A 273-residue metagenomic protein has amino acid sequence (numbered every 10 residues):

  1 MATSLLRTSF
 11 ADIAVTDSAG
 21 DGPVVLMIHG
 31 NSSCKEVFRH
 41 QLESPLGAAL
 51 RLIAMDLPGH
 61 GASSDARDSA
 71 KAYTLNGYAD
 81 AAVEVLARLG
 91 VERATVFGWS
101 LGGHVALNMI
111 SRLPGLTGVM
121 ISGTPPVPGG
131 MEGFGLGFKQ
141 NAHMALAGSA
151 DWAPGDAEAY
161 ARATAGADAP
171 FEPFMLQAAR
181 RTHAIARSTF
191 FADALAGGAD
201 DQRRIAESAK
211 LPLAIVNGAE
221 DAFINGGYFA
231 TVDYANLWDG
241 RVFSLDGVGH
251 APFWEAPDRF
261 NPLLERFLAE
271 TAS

Functional and structural regions predicted by a protein language model:
M1-L26, G47-R51, V91-E92, G166 (+2 more regions): Alpha/beta-hydrolase fold catalytic core
A11-D65: Conserved HGGG/HGGXW glycine-rich cap/lid loop of the alpha/beta-hydrolase fold
M27-G30, S100, G218: Glycine-rich His-Gly loop
K35-H40, A62-D65, H104, G130 (+2 more regions): Short N-terminal helix/helix-N-cap motif within the alpha/beta-hydrolase-1
I53-F97, L101, P262: Active-site loop/oxyanion-hole signature of alpha/beta-hydrolase fold enzymes
N108-S149: Flexible "cap/lid" loop of the alpha/beta hydrolase fold
G130-G133, A150-E207: Conserved alpha/beta-hydrolase catalytic His-Asp/Glu region
K210-V248, W254, R259: Conserved loop-alpha-helix segment in the C-terminal half of the alpha/beta-hydrolase fold that carries the catalytic
